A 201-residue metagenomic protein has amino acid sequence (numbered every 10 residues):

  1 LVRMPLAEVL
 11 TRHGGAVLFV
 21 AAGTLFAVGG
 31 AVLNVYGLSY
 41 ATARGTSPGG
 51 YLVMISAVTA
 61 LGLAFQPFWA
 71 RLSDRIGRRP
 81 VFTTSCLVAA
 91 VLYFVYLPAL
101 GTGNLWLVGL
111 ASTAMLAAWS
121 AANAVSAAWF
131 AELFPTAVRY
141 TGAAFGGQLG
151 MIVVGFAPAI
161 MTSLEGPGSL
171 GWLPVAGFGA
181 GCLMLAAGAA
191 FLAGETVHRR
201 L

Functional and structural regions predicted by a protein language model:
G14-L63, V154-P158: Extracytoplasmic gate region of multi-pass secondary transporters
A41-T42, L72-S73, M161-S169: Interfacial helix-cap and linker-helix signal at transmembrane-aqueous boundaries of multi-pass secondary transporters
R75-C86: Cytoplasmic membrane-interface "Motif A"-like loop-to-helix N-cap segments of 12-TM Major Facilitator Superfamily
L87-T102: C-terminal ends and interior cores of transmembrane alpha-helices in multi-pass membrane transporters/permeases
W106-A121: Hydrophobic core of transmembrane alpha-helices in multi-pass small-molecule transporters, especially MFS/SLC-type
W129, A180-L201: Multi-pass alpha-helical transporter architecture, strongest for 12-TM Major Facilitator/SLC carriers used
T136-G166: A late C-terminal transmembrane helix in Major Facilitator Superfamily
S163-G181: A membrane-interface helix-boundary motif in multi-pass transporters
